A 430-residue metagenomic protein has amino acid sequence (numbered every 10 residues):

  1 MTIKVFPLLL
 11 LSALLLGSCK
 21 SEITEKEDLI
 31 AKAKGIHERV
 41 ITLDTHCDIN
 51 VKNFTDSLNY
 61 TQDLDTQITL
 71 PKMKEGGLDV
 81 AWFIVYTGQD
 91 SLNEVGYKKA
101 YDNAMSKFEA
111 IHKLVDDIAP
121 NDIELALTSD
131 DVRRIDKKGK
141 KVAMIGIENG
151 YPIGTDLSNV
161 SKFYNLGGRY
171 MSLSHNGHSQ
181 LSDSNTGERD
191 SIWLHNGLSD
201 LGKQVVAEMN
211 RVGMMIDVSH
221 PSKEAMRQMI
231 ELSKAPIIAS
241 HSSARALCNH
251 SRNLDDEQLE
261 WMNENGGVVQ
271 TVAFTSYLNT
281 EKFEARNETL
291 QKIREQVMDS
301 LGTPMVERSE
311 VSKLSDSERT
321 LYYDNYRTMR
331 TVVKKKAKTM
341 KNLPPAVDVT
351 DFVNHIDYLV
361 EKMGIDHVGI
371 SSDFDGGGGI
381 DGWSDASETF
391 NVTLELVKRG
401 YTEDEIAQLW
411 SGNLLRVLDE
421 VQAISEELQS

Functional and structural regions predicted by a protein language model:
M1-D28: Bacterial Sec-dependent N-terminal signal peptides
C19-W193, N249-S430: N-terminal hydrophobic targeting/anchoring segments and the immediately downstream early-domain regions of hydrolases
Y164, G168-S172, D190-V206, P236-A246: Acidic, His- and aromatic-enriched active-site or binding-groove loops in soluble protein domains that engage sugars
S179-G187, G197-L198, S222-L232: Active-site-adjacent beta->alpha loops and helix N-cap segments on the catalytic face of soluble alpha/beta enzymes
L194-L201, D217-S222, L254: Short, contiguous, pocket-lining structural segments that sit at or immediately flank catalytic/ligand-binding sites
Q204-V218, E224-A225, Q258-G267: Substrate-binding cleft of carbohydrate-active enzyme catalytic domains
K223-E224, A244-A246, T275-L278: Short, catalytically relevant binding-site loops at active-site mouths
I230-S243, V392, L396: A short alpha/beta connector and helix-capping loop motif
